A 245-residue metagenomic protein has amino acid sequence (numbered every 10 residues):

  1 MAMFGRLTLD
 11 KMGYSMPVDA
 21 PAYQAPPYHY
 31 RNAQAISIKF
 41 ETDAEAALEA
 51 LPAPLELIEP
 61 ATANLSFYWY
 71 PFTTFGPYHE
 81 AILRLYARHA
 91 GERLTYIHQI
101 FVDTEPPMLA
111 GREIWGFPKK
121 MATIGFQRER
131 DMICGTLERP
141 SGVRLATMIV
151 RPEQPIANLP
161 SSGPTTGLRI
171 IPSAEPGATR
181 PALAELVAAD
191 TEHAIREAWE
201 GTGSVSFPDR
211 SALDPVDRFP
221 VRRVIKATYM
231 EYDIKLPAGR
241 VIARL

Functional and structural regions predicted by a protein language model:
M1, P26-Y28, T42-E49, E56 (+3 more regions): A broad, low-specificity signal for short, low-complexity segments enriched in glycine/proline and polar/charged
M1-W69, T73-Y78, P220, E231 (+1 more regions): N-terminal domain-onset segments
A2, R6-A20, R112-L245: Interaction-surface and assembly-scaffold signal
M16, Y23-P27, A61, L65 (+3 more regions): Alpha-helical context
Y68-T147: Aromatic- and glycine-enriched beta-alpha-beta binding-site module
